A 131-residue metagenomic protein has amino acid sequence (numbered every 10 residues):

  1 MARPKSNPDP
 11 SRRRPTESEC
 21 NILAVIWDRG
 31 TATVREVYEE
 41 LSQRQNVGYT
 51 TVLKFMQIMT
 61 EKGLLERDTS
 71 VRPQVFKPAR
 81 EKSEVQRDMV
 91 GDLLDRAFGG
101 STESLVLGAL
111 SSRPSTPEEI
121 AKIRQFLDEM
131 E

Functional and structural regions predicted by a protein language model:
M1-A24, E81: Short alpha-helical segments that sit at the start of domains
R13-S18, S70-D88: Short, cationic-aromatic polyanion-contact patches
V25-T33: Short capping segments at the starts of secondary-structure elements
A32-L41: Short acidic, hydrophobic short linear motifs in intrinsically disordered regions
L53-Q57: Short, hydrophobic-biased segments on the C-terminal half of alpha helices that form "recognition helices"
G63: Glycine-centered, phosphate/nucleic-acid-interacting loop/turn motifs that mediate DNA/RNA or nucleotide
R67: Short beta-strand "wing" residues that participate in macromolecule-binding interfaces
M89-E131: Amphipathic alpha-helical dimerization/coiled-coil segments that flank or bridge DNA-binding/regulatory modules
